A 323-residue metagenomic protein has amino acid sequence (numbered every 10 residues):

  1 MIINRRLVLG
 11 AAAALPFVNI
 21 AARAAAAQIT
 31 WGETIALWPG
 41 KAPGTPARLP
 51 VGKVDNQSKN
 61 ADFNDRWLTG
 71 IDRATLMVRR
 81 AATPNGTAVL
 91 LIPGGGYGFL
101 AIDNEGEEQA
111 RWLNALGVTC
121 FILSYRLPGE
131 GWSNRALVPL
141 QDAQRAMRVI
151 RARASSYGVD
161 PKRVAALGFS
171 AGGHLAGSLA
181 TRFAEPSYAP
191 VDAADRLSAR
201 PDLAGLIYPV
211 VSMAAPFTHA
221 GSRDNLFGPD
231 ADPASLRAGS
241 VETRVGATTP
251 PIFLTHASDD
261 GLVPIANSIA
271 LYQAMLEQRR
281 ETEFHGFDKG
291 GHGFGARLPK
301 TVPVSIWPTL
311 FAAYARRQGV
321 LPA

Functional and structural regions predicted by a protein language model:
M1-A26: N-terminal export signals
N56-F63, A193, P209-R244, P250: Mobile cap/lid helix-loop segments that gate and shape the active-site cleft of serine hydrolases
G86-G94: Short beta-strand element of the alpha/beta-hydrolase
A101-I102, E108-Q109, Y125-G158, K300-V304: Catalytic nucleophile-loop/oxyanion-hole region of alpha/beta-hydrolase and closely related hydrolase-like folds
N104-F121: Short amphipathic alpha-helix adjacent to the substrate-entry channel of hydrolases
R148-T218: Primarily recognizes the serine-hydrolase "nucleophile elbow" in alpha/beta-hydrolase and SGNH/GDSL folds
L254-H256: Short beta-strand/loop motif that positions the catalytic acidic residue of the alpha/beta-hydrolase fold
I269-A323: C-terminal catalytic histidine-bearing segment of alpha/beta-hydrolase fold enzymes
